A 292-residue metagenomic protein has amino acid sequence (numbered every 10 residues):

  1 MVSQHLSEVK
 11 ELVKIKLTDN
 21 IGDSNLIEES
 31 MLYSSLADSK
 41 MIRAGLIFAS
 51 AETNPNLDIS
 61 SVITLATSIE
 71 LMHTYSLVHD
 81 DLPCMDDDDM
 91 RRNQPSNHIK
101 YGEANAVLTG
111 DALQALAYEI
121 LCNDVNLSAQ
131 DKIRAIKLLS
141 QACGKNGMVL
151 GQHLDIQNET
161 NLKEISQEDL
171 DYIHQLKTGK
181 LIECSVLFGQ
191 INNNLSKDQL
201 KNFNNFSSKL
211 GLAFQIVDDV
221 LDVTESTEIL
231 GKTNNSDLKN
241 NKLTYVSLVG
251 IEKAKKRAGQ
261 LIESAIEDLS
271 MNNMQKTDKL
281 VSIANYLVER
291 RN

Functional and structural regions predicted by a protein language model:
S3-Q4: An N-terminal, well-structured beta->alpha segment
E8, L17-L269, M274-V288: Mg2+-dependent prenyl diphosphate-binding active-site environment of isoprenoid biosynthetic enzymes
R291-N292: Short cytosolic juxtamembrane segments of multi-pass membrane proteins
